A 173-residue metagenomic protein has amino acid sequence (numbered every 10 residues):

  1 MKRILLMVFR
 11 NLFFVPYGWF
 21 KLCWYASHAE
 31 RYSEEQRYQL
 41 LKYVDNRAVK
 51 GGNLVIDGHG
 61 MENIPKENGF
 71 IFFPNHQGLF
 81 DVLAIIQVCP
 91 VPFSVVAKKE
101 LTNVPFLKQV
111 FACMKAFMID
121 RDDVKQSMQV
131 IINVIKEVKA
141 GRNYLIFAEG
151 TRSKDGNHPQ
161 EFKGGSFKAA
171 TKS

Functional and structural regions predicted by a protein language model:
M1-F70: Membrane-anchoring hydrophobic helices of lipid-metabolizing enzymes
V55-S173: Soluble catalytic domains of membrane acyltransferases
